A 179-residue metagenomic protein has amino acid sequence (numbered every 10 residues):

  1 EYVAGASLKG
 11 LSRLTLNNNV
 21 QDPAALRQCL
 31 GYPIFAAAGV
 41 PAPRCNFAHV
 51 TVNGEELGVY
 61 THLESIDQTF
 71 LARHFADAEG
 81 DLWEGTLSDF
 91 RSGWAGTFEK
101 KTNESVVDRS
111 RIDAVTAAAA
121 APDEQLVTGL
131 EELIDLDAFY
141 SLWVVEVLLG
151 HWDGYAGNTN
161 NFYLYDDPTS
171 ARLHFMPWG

Functional and structural regions predicted by a protein language model:
E1-G179: Phosphate/dinucleotide-binding and metal-coordinating scaffold of catalytic cores in nucleotide-dependent enzymes
